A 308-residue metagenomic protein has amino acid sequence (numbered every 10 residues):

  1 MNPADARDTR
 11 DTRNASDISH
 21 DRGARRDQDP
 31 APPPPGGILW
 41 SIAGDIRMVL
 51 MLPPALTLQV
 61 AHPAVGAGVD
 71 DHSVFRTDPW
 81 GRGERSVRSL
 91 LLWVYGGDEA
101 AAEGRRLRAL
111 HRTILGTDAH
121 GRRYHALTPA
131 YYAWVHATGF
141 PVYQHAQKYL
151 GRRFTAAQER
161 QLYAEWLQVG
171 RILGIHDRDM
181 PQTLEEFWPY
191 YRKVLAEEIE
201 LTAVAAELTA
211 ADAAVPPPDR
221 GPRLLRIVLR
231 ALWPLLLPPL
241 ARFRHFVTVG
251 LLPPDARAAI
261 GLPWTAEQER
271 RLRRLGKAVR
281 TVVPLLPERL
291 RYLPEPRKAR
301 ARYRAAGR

Functional and structural regions predicted by a protein language model:
M1-R308: Mature, function-bearing regions of proteins
